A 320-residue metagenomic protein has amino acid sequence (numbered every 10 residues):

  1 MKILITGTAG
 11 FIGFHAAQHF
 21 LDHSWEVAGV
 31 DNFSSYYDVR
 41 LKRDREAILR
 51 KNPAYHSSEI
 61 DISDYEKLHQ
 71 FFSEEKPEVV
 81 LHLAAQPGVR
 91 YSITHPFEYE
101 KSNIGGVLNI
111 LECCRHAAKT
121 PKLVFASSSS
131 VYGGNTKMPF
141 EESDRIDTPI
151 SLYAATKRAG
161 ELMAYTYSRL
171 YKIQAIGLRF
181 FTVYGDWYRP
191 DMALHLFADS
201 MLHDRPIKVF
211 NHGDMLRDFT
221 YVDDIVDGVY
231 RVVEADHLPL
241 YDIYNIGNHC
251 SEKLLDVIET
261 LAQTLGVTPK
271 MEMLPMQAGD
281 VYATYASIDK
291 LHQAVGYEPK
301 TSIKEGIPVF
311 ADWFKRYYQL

Functional and structural regions predicted by a protein language model:
M1-V183, V233, Y297, T301 (+2 more regions): N-terminal Rossmann-like NAD(P)+-binding domain of SDR-like oxidoreductases, especially those catalyzing
A16, V229-V233, I258-L261, I307-F314: Hydrophobic "lid"/C-terminal helical patch of Rossmann-like NAD(P)-dependent dehydrogenase/epimerase domains
A47-P53, S143-I146, K172-Q174, A198-V209 (+2 more regions): A short C-terminal helix-loop "cap" of Rossmann-like NAD(P)-dependent dehydrogenase/epimerase domains
R158, I176, V183-L196, H203-R205 (+5 more regions): Glycine/proline-rich active-site loop of Rossmann-fold NAD(P)-dependent oxidoreductases
A159, M163-Y167, F197, V257 (+1 more regions): Hydrophobic alpha-helix immediately C-terminal to the catalytic Tyr-X-X-X-Lys motif of short-chain
V222, I243, Q277-E305, V309: Conserved C-terminal active-site "lid" loop/helix of NAD(P)H-dependent oxidoreductases that clamps the redox cofactor
